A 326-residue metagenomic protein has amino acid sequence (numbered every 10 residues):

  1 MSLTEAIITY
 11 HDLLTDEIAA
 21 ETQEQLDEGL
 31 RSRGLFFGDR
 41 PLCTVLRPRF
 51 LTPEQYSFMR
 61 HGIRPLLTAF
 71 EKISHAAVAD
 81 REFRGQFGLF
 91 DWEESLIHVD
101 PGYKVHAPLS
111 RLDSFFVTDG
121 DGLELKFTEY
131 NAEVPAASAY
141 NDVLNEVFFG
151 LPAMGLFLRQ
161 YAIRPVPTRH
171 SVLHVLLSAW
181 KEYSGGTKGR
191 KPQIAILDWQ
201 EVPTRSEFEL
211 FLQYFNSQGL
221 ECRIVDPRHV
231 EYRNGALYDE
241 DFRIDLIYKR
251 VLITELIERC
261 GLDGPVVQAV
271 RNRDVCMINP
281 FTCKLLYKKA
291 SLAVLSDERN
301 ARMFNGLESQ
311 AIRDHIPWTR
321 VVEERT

Functional and structural regions predicted by a protein language model:
M1-T326: Preference for protein termini
